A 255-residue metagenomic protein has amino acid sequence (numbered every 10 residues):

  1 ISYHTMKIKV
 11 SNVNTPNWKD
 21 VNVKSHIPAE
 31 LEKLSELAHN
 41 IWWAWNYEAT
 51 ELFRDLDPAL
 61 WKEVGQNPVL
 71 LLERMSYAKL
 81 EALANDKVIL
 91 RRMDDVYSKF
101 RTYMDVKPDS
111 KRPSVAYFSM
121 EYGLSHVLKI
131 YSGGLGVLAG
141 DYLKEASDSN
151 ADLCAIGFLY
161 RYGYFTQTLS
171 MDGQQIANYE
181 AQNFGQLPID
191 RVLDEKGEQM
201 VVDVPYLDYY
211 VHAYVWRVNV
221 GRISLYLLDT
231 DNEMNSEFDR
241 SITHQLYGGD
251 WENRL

Functional and structural regions predicted by a protein language model:
S2-L255: Catalytic cores of carbohydrate-active enzymes across secretory and cytosolic contexts
